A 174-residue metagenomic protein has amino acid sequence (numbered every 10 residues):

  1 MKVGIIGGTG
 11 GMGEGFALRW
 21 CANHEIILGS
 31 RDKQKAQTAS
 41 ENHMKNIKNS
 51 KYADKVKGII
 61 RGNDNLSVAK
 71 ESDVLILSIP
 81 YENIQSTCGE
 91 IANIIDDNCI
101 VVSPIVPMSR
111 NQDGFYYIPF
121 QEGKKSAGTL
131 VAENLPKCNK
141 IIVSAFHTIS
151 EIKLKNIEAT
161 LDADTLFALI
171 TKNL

Functional and structural regions predicted by a protein language model:
M1-N46: NAD(P)+-binding Rossmann beta1-loop-alpha1 motif at the extreme N-terminus of oxidoreductases
K45-K57: N-terminal glycine-rich dinucleotide-binding loop that anchors FAD/FMN and/or NAD(P) in oxidoreductases
D54-V102, P107-D113: Rossmann-like NAD(P)-binding element
P80-I84, T148-S150, K172-N173: Short beta->alpha connector loops
R110, I149-K153: Conserved catalytic-site region of short-chain dehydrogenase/reductase
F115-K124, T129, I157-L174: Short beta-strand and adjoining strand-loop segment in the mid-core of the Rossmann-like NAD(P)-dependent dehydrogenase
Q121-H147: Rossmann-fold dehydrogenase core element
